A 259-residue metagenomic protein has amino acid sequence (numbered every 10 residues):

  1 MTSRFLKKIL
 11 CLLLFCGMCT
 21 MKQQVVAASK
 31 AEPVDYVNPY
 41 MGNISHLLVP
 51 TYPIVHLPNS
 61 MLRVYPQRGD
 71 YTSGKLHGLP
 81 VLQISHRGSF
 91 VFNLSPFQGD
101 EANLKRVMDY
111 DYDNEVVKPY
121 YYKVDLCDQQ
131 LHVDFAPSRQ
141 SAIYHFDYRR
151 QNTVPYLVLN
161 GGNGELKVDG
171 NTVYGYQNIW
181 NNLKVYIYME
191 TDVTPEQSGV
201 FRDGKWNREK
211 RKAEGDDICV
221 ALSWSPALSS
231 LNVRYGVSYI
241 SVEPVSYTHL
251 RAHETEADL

Functional and structural regions predicted by a protein language model:
M1-A28: Bacterial Sec-dependent N-terminal signal peptides
A28-E254: Accessory carbohydrate-recognition regions in carbohydrate-active enzymes
E256-D258: N-terminal low-complexity segments that are often proline-rich with Ser/Thr-Pro
